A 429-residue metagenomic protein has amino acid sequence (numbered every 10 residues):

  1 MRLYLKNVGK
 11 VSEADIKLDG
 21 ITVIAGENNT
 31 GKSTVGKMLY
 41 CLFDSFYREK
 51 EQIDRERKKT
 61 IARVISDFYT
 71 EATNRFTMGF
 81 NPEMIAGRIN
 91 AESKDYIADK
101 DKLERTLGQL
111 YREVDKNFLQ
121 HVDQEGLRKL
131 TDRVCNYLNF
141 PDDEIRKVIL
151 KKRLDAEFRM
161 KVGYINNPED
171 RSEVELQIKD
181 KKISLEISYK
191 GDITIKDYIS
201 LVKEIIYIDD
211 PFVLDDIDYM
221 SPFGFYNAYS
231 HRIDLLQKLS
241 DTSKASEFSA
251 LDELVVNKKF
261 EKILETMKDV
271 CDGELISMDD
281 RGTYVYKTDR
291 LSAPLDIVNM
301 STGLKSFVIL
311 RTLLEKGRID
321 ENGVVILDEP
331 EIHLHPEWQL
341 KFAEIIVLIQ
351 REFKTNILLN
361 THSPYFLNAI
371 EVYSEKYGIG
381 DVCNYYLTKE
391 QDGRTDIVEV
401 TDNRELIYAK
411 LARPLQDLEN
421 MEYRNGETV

Functional and structural regions predicted by a protein language model:
M1-Q52, V285-R424: Switch/communication elements of ASCE P-loop NTPase nucleotide-binding domains
S45-E315, I319-N322, T395-V429: Phosphate-coordinating catalytic segments in nucleotide- and nucleic-acid-processing enzymes
